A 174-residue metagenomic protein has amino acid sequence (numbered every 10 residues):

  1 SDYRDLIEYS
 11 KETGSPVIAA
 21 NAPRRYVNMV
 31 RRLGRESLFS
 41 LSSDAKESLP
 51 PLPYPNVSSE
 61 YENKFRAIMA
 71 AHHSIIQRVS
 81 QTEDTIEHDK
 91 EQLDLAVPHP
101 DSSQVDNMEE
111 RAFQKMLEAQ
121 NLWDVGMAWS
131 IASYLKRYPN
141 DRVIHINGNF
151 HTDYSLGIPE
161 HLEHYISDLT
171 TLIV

Functional and structural regions predicted by a protein language model:
S1-Y134: A substrate-binding/cap region within the structured catalytic cores of diverse enzymes
P16-N21, H145-I146, I173: A structural signal for short, well-ordered beta-strand segments and their strand-loop junctions that often border
R24-R25, N149-H151: Short, internal active-site loops enriched in acidic
E110-K115, N140-I146: A generic short-segment signal for beta-strand/edge and adjacent turn/coil regions
G126-R137, D141-I144, F150-V174: C-terminal regions of proteins
